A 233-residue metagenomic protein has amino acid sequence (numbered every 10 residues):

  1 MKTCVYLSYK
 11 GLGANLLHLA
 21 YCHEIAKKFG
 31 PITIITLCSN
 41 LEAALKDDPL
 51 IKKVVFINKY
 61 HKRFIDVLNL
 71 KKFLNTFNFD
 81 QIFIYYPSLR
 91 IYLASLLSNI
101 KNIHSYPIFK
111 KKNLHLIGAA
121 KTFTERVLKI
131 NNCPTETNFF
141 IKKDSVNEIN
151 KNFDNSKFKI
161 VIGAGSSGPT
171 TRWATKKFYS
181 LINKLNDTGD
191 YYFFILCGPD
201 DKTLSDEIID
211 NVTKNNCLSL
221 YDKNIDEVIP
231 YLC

Functional and structural regions predicted by a protein language model:
M1-C233: Catalytic machinery of carbohydrate-active enzymes, primarily nucleotide-sugar-dependent glycosyltransferases
